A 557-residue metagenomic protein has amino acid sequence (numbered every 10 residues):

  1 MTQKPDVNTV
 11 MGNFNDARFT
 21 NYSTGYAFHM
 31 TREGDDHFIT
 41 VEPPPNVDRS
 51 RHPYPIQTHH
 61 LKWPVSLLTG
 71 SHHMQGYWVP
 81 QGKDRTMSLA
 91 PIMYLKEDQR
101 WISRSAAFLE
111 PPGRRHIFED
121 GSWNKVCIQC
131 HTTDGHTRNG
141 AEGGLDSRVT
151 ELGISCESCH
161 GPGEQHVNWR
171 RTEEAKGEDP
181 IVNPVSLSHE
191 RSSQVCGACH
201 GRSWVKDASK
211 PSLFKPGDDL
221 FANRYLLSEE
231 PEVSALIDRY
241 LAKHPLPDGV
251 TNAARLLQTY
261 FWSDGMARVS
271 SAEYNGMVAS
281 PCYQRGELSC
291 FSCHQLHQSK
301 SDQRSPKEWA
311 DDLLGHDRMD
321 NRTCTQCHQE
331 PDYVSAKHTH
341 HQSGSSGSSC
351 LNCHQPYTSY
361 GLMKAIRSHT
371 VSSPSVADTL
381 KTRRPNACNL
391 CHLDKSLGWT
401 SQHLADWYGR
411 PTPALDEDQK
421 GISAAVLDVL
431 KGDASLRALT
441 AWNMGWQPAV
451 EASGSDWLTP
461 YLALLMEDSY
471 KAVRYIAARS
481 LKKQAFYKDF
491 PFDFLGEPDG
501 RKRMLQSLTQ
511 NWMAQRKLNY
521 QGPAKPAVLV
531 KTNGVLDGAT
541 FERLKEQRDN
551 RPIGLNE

Functional and structural regions predicted by a protein language model:
M1-G70, G76-Q81, L89-P91, K96-G113 (+2 more regions): Primarily the internal scaffold of c-type cytochrome electron-transfer domains, especially repeated/multiheme c-type
A107-L109, D120-N124: A gly/proline- and charged-residue-enriched helix-loop-helix capping module
K420-A425, W457-L464: Alpha-helical solenoid scaffolds in eukaryotic proteins
S435-L436, W457, A472: Structural detector for tandem alpha-solenoid helical repeats, activating at a conserved register within the helical
N443-W446, R479-K483, N511, R543 (+1 more regions): Core register positions within helices of long alpha-helical scaffolds
Q447-E451, K483-K488: Residue-level signature of the C-terminal ends
E467-V473: Short coil/turn segments at helix-helix junctions and helix-capping linkers within large alpha-helical proteins
G522-E557: Eukaryotic intrinsically disordered, low-complexity regulatory tails and linkers enriched in charged/polar residues
